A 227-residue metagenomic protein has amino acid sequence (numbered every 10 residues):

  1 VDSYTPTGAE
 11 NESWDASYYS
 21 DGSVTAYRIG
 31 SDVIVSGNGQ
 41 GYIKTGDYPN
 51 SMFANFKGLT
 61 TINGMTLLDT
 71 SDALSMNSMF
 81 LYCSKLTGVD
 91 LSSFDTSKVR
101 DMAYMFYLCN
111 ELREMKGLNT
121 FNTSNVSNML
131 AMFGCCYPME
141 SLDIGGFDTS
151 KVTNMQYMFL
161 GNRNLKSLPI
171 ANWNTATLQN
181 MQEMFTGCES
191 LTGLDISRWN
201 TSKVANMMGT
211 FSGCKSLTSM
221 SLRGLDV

Functional and structural regions predicted by a protein language model:
V1-V227: Negatively charged
